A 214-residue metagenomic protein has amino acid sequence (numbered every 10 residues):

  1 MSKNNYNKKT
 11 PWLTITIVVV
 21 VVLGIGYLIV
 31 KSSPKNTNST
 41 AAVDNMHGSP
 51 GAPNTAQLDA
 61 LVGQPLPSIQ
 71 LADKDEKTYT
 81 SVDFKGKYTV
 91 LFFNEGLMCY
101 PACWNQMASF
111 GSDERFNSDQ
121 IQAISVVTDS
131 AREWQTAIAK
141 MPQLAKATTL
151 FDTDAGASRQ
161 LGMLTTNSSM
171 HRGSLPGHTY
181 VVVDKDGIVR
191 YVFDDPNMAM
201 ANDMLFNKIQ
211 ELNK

Functional and structural regions predicted by a protein language model:
M1-P65, K214: N-terminal targeting signals for export/organelle localization
Q70-L71, V182: Hydrophobic beta-strand positions
D75-K77, D186: Residue-level recognition of short loop/turn positions
Y79-F110: Short active-site neighborhood of thiol/selenol oxidoreductases, capturing the structured segment around
P101-R159: Structural microenvironment flanking redox-active thiols in thiol-disulfide oxidoreductases
A145-T148, M163-S169, G173-V181: Structural micro-motif
R172-K214: Thiol-/selenol-based redox modules, centered on thioredoxin-like and closely related oxidoreductase domains
